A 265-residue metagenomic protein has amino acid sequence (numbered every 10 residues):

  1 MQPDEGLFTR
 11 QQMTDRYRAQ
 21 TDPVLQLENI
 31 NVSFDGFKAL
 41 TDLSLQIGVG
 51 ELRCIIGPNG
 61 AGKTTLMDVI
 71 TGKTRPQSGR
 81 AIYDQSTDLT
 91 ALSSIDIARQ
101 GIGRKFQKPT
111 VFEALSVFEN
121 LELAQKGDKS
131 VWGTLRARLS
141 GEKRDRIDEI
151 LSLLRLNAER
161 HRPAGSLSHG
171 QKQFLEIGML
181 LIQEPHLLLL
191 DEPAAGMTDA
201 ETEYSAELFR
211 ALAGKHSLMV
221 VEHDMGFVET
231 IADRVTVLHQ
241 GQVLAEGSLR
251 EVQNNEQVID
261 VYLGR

Functional and structural regions predicted by a protein language model:
M1-N31, R265: ABC-family P-loop ATPase nucleotide-binding domain
T9, D15, T134-E159, E207: Conserved ABC ATPase "signature" region
I56-P58: The feature captures the beta-strand-to-loop junction immediately N-terminal to the Walker
T71: Helix-to-loop junction immediately C-terminal to a conserved catalytic motif
R80-R99: ABC ATPase NBD Q-loop/coupling interface
L188-E192: Catalytic Walker B motif of ABC-type/P-loop ATPase nucleotide-binding domains
